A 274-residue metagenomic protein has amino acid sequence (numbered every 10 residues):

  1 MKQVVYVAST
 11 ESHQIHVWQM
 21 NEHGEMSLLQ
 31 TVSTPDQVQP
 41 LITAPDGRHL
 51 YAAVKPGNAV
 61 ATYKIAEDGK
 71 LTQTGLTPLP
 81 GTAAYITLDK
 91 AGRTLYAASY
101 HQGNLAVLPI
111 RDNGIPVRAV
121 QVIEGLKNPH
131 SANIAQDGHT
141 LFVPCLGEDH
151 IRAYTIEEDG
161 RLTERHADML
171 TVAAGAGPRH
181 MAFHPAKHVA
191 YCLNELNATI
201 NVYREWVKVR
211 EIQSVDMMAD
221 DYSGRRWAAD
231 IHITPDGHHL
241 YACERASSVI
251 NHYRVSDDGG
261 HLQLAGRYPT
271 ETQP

Functional and structural regions predicted by a protein language model:
T10, K55, Y100-Q102, I110 (+5 more regions): Short loop/turn segments immediately following the C-termini of beta-strands
Q14-I15, N58-V60, G103-L105, D149-I151 (+2 more regions): Structural signal for beta-propeller blades
W18-G24, Y63-G69, L108-I115, Y154-L162 (+2 more regions): Short loop/turn segments immediately following beta-strands, especially the blade-tip and inter-blade linker loops
S27-S33, T72-T77, R118-I123, R165-V172 (+2 more regions): A short beta-strand motif characteristic of beta-propeller blades
L28-G92: Blade-loop segments of beta-propeller domains
P35-D46, L79-R93, E124-H139, V172-K187 (+2 more regions): Beta-rich, blade/repeat-based domains predominating in secreted/periplasmic proteins but also intracellular
F142-T199: Loop-centered beta-sheet repeat module
